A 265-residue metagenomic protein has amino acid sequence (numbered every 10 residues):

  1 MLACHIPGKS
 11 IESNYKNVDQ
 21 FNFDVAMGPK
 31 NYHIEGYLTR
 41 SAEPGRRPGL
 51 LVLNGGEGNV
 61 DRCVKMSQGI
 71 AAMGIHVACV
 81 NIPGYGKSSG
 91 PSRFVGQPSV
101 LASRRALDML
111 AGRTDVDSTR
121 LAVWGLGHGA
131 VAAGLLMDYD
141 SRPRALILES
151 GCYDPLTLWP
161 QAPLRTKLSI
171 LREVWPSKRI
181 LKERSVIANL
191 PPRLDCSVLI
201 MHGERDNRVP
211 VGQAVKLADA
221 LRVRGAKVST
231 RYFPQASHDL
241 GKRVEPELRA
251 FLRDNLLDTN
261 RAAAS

Functional and structural regions predicted by a protein language model:
L2-E43: N-terminal cap/lid segment of alpha/beta-hydrolase-fold proteins
E57-Q68, I82, G212: The serine-hydrolase catalytic nucleophile loop
A71-S89: Conserved alpha/beta-hydrolase
F94-T114: Alpha/beta-hydrolase active-site loop
D108-A162: Primarily recognizes the serine-hydrolase "nucleophile elbow" in alpha/beta-hydrolase and SGNH/GDSL folds
G151-C152, L156-N189: Mobile cap/lid helix-loop segments that gate and shape the active-site cleft of serine hydrolases
L194, I200-H202, D206: Short beta-strand/loop motif that positions the catalytic acidic residue of the alpha/beta-hydrolase fold
V215, R222-S265: C-terminal catalytic histidine-bearing segment of alpha/beta-hydrolase fold enzymes
